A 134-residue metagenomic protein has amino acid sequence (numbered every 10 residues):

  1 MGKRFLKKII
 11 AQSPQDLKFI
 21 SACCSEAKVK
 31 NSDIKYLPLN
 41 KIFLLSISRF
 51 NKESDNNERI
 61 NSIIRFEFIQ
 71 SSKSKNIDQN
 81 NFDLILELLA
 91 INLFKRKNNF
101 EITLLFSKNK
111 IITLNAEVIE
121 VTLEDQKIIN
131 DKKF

Functional and structural regions predicted by a protein language model:
M1-F134: Surface-exposed, interaction-prone regions used to assemble/regulate multi-protein complexes
